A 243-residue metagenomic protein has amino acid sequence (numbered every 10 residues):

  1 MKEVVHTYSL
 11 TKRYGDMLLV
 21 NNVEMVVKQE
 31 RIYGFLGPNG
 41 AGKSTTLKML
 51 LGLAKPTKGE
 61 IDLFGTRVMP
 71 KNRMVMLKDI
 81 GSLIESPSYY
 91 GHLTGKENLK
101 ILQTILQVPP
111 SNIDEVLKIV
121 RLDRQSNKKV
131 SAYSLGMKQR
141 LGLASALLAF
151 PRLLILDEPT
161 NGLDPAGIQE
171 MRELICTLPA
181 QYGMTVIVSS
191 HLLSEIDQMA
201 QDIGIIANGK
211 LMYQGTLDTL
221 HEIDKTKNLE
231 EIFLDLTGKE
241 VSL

Functional and structural regions predicted by a protein language model:
L51: Helix-to-loop junction immediately C-terminal to a conserved catalytic motif
G59-M69, V75-M76: Conserved ABC transporter NBD signature motif
K100, T104, P110-S126: Conserved ABC ATPase "signature" region
L154-E158: Catalytic Walker B motif of ABC-type/P-loop ATPase nucleotide-binding domains
Q169-Q181: Helical segment within the ABC ATPase nucleotide-binding domain
